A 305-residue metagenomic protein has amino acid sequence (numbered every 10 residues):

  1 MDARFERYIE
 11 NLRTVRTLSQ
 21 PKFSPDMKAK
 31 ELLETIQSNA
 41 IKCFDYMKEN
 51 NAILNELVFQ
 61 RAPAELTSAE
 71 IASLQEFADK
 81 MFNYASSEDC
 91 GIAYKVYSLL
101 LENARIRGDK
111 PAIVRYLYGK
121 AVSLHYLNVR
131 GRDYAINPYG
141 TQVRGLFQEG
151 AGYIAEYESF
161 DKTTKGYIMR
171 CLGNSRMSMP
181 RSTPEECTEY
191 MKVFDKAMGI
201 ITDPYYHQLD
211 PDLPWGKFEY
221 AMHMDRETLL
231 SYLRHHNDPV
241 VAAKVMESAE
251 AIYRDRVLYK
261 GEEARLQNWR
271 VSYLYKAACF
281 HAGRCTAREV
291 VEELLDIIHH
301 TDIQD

Functional and structural regions predicted by a protein language model:
R4-Y116, A121-H125, G140, E158: Extended hydrophobic, helix-prone interaction segments
Y8-R16, E31-E34, E65-N83, K110-G131 (+4 more regions): Amphipathic alpha-helical repeat scaffolds of TPR domains
Q20-L32, I36-E49, D79-I92, L124-V143 (+4 more regions): Short coil/turn connectors between adjacent alpha-helices in alpha-solenoid helical repeat scaffolds
L57-S68, L100-I113, G150-K165, G199-K217 (+2 more regions): Flexible helix-coil transition and linker loops at the boundaries of alpha-helical arrays
A64-E70, Q75, D89, R107-K110 (+9 more regions): Exposed regions on extracellular, virion, or secretory-pathway luminal proteins
L74, V96-Y97, M222, M246 (+1 more regions): Generic L/I/V-rich hydrophobic alpha-helical segments across diverse proteins
Y97, F147, F194, I201 (+3 more regions): Hydrophobic/aromatic packing residues within the alpha-helices of TPR/SEL1-like helical repeat arrays
